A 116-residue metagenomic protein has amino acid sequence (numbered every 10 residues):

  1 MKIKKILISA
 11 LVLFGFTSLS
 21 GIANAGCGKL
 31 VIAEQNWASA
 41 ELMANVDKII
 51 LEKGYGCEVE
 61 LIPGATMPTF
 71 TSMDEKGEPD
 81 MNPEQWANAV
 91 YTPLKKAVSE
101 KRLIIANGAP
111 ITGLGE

Functional and structural regions predicted by a protein language model:
M1-A10: Bacterial N-terminal signal peptides that target proteins for export
K2, S18-G21: N-terminal targeting/docking segments
S9-S18: Bacterial N-terminal signal peptides
V12, V31-E34: A general structural-boundary detector
G21-I22, S72: Short, flexible, glycine/charge-rich loop motifs used to bind or transfer phosphoryl groups or to couple energy/partner
I22-V31: Immediate post-signal peptide segment of exported/extracytoplasmic ligand-binding proteins
V31, A38-E116: Short, glycine-/small- and polar/acidic-enriched structural segments that line small-molecule recognition paths
